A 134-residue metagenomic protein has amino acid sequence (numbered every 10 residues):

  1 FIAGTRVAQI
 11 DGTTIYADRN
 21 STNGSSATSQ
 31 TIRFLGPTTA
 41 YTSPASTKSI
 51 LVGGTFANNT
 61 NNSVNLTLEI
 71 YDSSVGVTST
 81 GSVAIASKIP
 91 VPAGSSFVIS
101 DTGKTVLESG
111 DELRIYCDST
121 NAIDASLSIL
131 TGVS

Functional and structural regions predicted by a protein language model:
F1-A3, G103-V106, S119-N121: Short, charged beta-turn/beta-strand-edge "cap" motif at the junction between a beta-strand and an adjacent loop
F1-P37: Small/polar beta-strand repeat architecture
R6-A8, Y16, Y41-T42, P90 (+2 more regions): Generic structural detector for well-ordered beta-strands
T14-Y16, N65, D124: General beta-strand recognition
L35-N59, T67-L68, S74, S109-G110 (+1 more regions): C-terminal interaction-tip segments
S73-E112: Intrinsically disordered, low-complexity Pro/Gly/Ser/Thr-rich segments with frequent PxxP/GP/PP motifs and embedded
